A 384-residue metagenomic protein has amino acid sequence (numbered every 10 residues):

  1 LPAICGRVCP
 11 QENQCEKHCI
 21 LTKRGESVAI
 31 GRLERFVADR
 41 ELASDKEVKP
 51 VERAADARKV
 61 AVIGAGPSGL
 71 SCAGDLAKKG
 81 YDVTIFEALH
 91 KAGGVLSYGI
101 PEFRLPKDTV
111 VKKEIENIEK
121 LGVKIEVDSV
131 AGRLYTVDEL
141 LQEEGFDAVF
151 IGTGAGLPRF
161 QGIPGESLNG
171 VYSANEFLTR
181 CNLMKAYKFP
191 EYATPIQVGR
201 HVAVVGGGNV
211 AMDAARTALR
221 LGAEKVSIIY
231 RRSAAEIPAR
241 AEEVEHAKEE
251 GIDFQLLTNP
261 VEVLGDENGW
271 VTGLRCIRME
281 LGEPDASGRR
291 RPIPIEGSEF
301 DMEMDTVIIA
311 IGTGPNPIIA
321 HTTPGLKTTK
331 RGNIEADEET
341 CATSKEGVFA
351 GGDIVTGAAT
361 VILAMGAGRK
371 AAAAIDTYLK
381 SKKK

Functional and structural regions predicted by a protein language model:
L1-I4, S27-F36: N-terminal juxtadomain amphipathic helix that follows a signal peptide/anchor or precedes a small N-terminal auxiliary
L1-Q14, Q142: Immediate flanking context of iron-sulfur cluster ligation sites
Q11-E26, G145-G152: Hydrophobic or amphipathic alpha-helical targeting/insertion segments
H18, K23-G31, V62-A131, R159-E166 (+4 more regions): Beta1-alpha1 glycine-rich phosphate/pyrophosphate-binding loop at the start of Rossmann-like nucleotide-binding domains
V37-A54, V111-V130, P158-L221, T329-E339 (+1 more regions): Glycine-rich dinucleotide-binding loop and its adjacent helix/turn
A54, K59-I63, K112-I163, E262-R275 (+3 more regions): Feature captures the FAD/FMN-dependent oxidoreductase FAD-binding
S167-G199, P284-A358: FAD-site-proximal beta/loop scaffold in flavoenzymes
I354-K382: A conserved FAD-binding loop/helix module that cradles the flavin
